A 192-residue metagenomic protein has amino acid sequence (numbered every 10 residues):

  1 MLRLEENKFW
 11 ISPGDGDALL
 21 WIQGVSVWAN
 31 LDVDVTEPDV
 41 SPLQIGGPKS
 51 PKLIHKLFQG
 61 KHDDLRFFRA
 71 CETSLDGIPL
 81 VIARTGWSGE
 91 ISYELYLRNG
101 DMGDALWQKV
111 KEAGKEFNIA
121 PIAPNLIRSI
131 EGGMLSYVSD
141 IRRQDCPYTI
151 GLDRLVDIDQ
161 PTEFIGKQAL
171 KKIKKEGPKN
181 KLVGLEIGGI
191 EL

Functional and structural regions predicted by a protein language model:
L2-L192: Conserved, structured C-terminal
